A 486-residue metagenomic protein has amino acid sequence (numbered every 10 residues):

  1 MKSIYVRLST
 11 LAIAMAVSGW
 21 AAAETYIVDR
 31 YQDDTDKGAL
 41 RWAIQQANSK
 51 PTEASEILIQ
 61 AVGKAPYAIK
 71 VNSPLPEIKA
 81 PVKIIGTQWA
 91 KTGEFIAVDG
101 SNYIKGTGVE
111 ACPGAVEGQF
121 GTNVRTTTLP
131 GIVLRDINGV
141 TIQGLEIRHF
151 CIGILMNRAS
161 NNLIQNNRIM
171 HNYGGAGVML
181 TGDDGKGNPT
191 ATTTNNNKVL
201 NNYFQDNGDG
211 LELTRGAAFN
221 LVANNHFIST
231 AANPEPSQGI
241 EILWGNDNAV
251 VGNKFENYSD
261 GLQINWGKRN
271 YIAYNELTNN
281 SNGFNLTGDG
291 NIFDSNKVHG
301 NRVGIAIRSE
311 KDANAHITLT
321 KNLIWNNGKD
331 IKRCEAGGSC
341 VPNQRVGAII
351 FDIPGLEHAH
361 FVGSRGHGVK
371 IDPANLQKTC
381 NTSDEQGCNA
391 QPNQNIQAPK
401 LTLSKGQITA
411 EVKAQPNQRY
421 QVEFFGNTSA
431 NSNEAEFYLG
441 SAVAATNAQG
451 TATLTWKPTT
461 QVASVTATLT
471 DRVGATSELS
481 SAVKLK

Functional and structural regions predicted by a protein language model:
M1-S9: Bacterial N-terminal signal peptides that target proteins for export
T10-L11, A21: Cleavable N-terminal signal peptides
A23-G153, R158-S160, H299, L323-T460 (+1 more regions): N-terminal, post-signal-peptide segments of secreted/periplasmic proteins
K79-A80, D136-I137, I142, R158-S160 (+15 more regions): Parallel beta-helix/beta-solenoid
C151-M156, Y173-L180, D206-R215, A231-L243 (+4 more regions): Short glycine/acidic-rich loop motifs that flank beta-strands on beta-rich extracellular proteins
G474-K486: Edge beta-strands of extracellular beta-sandwich domains
